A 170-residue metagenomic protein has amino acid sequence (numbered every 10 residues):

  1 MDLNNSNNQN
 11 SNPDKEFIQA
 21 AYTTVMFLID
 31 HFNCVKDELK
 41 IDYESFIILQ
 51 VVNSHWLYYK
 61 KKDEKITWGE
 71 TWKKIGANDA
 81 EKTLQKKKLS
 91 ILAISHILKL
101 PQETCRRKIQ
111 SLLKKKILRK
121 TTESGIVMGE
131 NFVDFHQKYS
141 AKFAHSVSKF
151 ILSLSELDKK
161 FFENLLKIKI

Functional and structural regions predicted by a protein language model:
M1-Q50: N-terminal leader segment of winged-helix/HTH proteins
K36-E38, E44-L49, K62, I66-E70 (+2 more regions): Intrinsically disordered, acidic Ser/Thr/Pro-rich low-complexity regulatory segments
E44, K87-S90, C105-K108: Amphipathic alpha-helical interface surfaces
I47-K87: Short helix->loop/beta-hairpin flanking segments within DNA-binding domains
K73-G76, S90, I117, T122-S146: Short, cationic-aromatic polyanion-contact patches
E81, K86-H96, L112: A short alpha-helical element within helix-turn-helix/winged-helix DNA-binding domains across DNA-binding proteins
K99-K114: Short amphipathic alpha-helical interaction segments
D134-K167: Short, amphipathic alpha-helical interaction segments positioned at domain boundaries
